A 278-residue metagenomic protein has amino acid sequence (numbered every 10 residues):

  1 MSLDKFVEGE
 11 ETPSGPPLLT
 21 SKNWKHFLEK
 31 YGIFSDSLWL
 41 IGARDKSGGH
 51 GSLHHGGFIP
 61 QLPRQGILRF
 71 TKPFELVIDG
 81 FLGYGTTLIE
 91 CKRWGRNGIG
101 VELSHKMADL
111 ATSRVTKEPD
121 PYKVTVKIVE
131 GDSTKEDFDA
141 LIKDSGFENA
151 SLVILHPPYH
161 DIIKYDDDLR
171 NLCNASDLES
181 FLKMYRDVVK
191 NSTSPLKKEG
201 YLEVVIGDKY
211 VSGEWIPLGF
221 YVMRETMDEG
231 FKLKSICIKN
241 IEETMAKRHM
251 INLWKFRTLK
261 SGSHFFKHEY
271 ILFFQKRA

Functional and structural regions predicted by a protein language model:
M1-A278: Class I S-adenosyl-L-methionine-dependent methyltransferase catalytic core
